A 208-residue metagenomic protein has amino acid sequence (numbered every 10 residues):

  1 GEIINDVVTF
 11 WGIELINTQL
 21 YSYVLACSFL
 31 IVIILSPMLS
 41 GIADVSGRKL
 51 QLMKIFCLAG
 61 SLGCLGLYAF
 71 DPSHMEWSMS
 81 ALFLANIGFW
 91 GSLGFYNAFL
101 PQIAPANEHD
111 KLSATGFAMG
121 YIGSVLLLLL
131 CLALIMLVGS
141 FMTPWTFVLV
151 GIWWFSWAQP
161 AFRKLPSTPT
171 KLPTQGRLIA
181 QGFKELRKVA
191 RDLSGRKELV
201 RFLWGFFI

Functional and structural regions predicted by a protein language model:
G1-D6, F83, K197-I208: Pair of pore-lining "gating" transmembrane helices in MFS-fold secondary transporters
T18-G41: Central cavity-lining transmembrane alpha-helices of secondary-active solute carriers, predominantly the Major
I33, K54-S73: C-terminal ends and interior cores of transmembrane alpha-helices in multi-pass membrane transporters/permeases
A43-C57: Cytoplasmic membrane-interface "Motif A"-like loop-to-helix N-cap segments of 12-TM Major Facilitator Superfamily
C57, G63, H74-S92: Hydrophobic core of transmembrane alpha-helices in multi-pass small-molecule transporters, especially MFS/SLC-type
K111-L134: Glycine-rich segments within core transmembrane alpha-helices of 12-TM secondary carriers
L127-M136, I152-T170: C-terminal membrane-cytosol helix-exit motif in multi-pass small-molecule transporters
P166-W204: Juxtamembrane intracellular "pre-TM" segments in multi-pass secondary transporters
